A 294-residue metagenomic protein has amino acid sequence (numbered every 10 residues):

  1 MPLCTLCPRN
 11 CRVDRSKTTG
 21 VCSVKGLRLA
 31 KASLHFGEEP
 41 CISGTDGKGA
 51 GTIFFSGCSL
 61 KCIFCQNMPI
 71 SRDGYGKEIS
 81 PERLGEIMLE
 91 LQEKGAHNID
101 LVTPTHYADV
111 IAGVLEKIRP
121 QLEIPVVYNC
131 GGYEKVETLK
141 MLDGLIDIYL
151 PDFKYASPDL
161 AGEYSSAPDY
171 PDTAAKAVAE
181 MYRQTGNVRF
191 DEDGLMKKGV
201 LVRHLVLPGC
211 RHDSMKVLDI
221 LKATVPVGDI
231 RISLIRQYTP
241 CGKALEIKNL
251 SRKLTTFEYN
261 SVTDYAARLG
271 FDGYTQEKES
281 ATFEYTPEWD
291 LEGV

Functional and structural regions predicted by a protein language model:
M1-T19, G186-V294: Auxiliary Fe-S-binding modules of radical SAM enzymes
S23-G144, I148, S157-D159: Conserved Radical SAM active-site core
G51, I99, V126-Y128, Y149-P151 (+3 more regions): Hydrophobic faces of well-ordered beta-strands that scaffold small-molecule active sites in alpha/beta enzyme cores
S71, A108, G132-K135, F153-P171 (+3 more regions): Conserved radical SAM core fold
I79, H106, S165-T173, G209 (+2 more regions): Alpha-helix N-cap and loop-to-helix initiation/capping positions
V114-P125, K176-Q184, T256-D264: Alpha-helix-loop-beta-strand connector modules within alpha/beta enzyme cores
D143-P158, D229-Y238: Non-cysteine beta-strand/loop elements that form the S-adenosyl-L-methionine
G162-D193: Anionic-ligand binding region
